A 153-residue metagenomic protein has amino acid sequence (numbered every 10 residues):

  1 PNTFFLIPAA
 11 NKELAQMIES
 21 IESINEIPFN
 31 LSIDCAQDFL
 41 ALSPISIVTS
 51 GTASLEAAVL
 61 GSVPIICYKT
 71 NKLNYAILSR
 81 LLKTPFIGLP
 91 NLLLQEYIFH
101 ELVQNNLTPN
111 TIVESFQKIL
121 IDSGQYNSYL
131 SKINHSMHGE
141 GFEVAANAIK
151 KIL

Functional and structural regions predicted by a protein language model:
P1-L153: Nucleotide-activated sugar donor-binding and catalytic core shared by glycosyltransferases and related lipid-linked
